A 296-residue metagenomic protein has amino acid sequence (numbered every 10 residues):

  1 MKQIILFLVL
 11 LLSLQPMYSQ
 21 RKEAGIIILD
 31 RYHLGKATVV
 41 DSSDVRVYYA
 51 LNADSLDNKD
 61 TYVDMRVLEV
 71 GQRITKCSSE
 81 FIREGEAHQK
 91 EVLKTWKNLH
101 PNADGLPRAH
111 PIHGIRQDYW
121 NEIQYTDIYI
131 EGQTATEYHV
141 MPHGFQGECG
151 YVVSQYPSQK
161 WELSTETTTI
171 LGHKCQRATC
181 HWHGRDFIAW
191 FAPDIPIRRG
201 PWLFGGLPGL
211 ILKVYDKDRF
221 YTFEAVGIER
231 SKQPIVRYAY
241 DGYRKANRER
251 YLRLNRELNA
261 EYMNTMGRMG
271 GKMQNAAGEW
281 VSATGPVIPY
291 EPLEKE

Functional and structural regions predicted by a protein language model:
M1-R31: Bacterial Sec-dependent N-terminal signal peptides
Q20-S158, S164-T167, K174, Y221-E296: Extracellular or lumenal secretory-pathway regions
N52, I197-Q233: Structured soluble/peripheral alpha/beta segments that form catalytic or ligand/cofactor-binding pockets
D57-K59, R185-D186, K217-D218: Solvent-exposed loop/turn segments connecting transmembrane beta-strands in outer-membrane beta-barrel proteins
G71, L171, H181-H183, Y215-R219: Short strand-coil-strand connectors
K76-C77, C175, A189, L212-V214: Short hydrophobic-aromatic micro-motifs
K94-K97, F187-A189, P193-I195, G205-L207 (+1 more regions): Short, charged/polar low-complexity linear motifs in solvent-exposed/disordered segments
C149-P193, R198-G200: Extended beta-strand-rich segments in extracellular/periplasmic secretory proteins, especially within noncatalytic
